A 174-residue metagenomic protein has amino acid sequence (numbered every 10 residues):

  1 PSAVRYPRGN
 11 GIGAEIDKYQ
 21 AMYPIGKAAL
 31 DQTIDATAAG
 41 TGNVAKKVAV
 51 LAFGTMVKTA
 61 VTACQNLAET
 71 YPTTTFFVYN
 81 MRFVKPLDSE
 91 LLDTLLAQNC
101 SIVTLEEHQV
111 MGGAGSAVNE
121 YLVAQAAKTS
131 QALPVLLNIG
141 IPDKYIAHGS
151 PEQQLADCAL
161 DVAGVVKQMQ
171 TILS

Functional and structural regions predicted by a protein language model:
P1-S174: Thiamine diphosphate
